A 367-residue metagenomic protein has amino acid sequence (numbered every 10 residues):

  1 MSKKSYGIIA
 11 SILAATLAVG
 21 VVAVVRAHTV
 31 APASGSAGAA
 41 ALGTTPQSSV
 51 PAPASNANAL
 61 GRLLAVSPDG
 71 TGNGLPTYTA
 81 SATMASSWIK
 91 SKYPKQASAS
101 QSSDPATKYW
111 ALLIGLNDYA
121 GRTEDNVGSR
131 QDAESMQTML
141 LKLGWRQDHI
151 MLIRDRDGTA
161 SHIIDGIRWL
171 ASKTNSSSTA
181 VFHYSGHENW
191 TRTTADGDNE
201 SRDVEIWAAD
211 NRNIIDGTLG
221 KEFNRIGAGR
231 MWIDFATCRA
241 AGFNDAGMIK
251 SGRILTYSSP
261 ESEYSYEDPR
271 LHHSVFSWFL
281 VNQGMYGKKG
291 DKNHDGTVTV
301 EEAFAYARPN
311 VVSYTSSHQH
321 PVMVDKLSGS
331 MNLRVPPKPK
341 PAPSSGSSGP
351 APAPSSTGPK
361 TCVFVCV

Functional and structural regions predicted by a protein language model:
S5-I9, A15-G20, V24, H28-D196 (+4 more regions): Boundary/activation segment at the start of structured domains
G74, D125, T194-R202, D291-V300: Acidic, glycine-anchored loop motifs typical of Ca2+
L112-N117, I153-D157, H183-H187, A208-N211 (+3 more regions): Active-site-proximal beta-strand/loop segments in catalytic clefts of secreted hydrolases
G115, M231-Q319: Active-site-proximal C-terminal subdomain of hydrolase catalytic domains
A120-E124, T159-I163, N189-T194, I215-T218 (+3 more regions): Extracytoplasmic/secreted cell-surface and envelope-processing proteins
G128, H187-R225: A short, glycine/acidic-enriched catalytic loop
S129-M136, T159-G166, L170, I215-E222 (+6 more regions): Stable alpha-helical elements in mature extracytoplasmic
I164-S176, G197, G217-G227, F243-K250: Mature extracellular/periplasmic domains of secretome proteins
